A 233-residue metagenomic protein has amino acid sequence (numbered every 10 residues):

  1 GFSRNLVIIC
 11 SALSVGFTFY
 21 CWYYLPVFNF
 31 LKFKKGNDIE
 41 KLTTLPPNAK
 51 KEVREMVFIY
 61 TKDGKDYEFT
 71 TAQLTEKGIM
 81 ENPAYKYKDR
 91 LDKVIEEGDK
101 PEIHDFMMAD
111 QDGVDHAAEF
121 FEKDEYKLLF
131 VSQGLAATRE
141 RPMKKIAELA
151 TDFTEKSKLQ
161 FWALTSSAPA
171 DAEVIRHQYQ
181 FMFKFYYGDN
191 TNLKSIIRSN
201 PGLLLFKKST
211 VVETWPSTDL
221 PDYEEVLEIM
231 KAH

Functional and structural regions predicted by a protein language model:
F2-L31: Internal/C-terminal transmembrane anchor helices
K35-T210, T214-H233: Extracytosolic and intramembrane catalytic regions of membrane-associated proteins in envelope/secretory systems
